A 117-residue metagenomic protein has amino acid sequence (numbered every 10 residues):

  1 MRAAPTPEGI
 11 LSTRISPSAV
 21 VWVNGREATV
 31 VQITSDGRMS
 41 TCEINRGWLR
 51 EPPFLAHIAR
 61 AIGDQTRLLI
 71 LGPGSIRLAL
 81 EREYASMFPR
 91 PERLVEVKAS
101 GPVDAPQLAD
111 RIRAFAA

Functional and structural regions predicted by a protein language model:
M1-A117: Terminal alpha-helical anchor/extension segments at protein ends
